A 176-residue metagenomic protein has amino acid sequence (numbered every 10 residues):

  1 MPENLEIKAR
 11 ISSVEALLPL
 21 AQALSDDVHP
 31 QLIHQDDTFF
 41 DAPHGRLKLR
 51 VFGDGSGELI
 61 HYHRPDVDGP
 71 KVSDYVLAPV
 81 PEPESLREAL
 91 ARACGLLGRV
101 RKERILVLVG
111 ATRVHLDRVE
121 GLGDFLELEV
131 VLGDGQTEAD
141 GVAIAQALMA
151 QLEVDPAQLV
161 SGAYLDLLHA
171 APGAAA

Functional and structural regions predicted by a protein language model:
M1-A111, L152-A176: N-terminal strand-loop-strand beta-hairpin
S12, G133-Q136: Residues in soluble alpha-helical coiled-coils and helical-bundle/repeat scaffolds
D68-D74, L126-E127, T137-A139: A short, polar/proline- and glycine-enriched secondary-structure boundary/capping micro-motif
L96, R101-D134: Conserved, surface-exposed functional patches that form binding/active-site neighborhoods
Q136-V160: Mixed-charge, glycine-accented linear interaction segment located at domain edges/termini
